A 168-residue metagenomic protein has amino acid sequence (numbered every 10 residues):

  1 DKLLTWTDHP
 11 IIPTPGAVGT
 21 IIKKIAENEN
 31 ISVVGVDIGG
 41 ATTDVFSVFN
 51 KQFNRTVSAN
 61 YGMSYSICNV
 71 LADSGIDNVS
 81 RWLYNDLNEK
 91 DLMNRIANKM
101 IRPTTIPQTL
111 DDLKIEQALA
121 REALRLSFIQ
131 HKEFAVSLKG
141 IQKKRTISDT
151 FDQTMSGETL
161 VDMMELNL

Functional and structural regions predicted by a protein language model:
D1-S32, D112-R125, H131, A135 (+2 more regions): Nucleotide/phosphate-binding catalytic cleft detector across ATP-hydrolyzing and phosphate-transferring enzymes
I11, N54-I129: Glycine-rich phosphate-binding loop plus the immediately following alpha-helix
P15, I21, G39, A59-Y61 (+1 more regions): Fold-independent oxyanion-binding glycine-rich loops and adjacent beta-strand/coil segments at enzyme active sites
I25-Q52, N167-L168: Gly/Thr-rich phosphate-binding beta-strand-loop-beta motif of the actin/hexokinase/Hsp70
T43, S47-N50, S66, I129-V136: Hydrophobic alpha-helix feature that most strongly marks membrane-spanning transmembrane helices and their immediate
V48-N60, V136-K143: Composition- and surface-driven signal marking solvent-exposed, interaction-prone regions in large proteins
I76, S80, K139, K143-I147: A sequence-level detector of short, solvent-exposed, charge-rich linear segments
S148-Q153: Eukaryote-specific, cytoplasm-facing alpha-helical/coiled-coil scaffolding segments in long proteins
